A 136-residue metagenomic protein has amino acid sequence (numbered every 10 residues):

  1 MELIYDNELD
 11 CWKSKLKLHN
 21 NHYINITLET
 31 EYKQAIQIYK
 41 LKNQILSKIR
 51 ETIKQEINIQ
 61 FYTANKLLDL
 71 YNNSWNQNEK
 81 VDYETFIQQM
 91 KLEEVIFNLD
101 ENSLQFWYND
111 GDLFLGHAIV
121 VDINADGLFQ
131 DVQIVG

Functional and structural regions predicted by a protein language model:
M1-L16, T85-Q88, I96-G136: Acidic, proline/glycine-rich low-complexity IDRs
M1-W75: Long, contiguous N-terminal structural blocks used for assembly/anchoring
L41-I45, N76, K80, F114 (+1 more regions): General N-terminal targeting signals
R50-F114: Amphipathic protein-protein interaction modules
